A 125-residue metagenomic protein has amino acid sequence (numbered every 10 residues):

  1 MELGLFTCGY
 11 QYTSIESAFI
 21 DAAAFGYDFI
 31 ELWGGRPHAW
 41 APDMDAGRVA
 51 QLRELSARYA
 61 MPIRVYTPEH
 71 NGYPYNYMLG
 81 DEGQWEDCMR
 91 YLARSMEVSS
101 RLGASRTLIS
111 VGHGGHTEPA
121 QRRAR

Functional and structural regions predicted by a protein language model:
M1-G4, S56: N-terminal amphipathic alpha-helix/helix-capping segment at the start of soluble metabolic enzymes
L3-C8, I30-L32, M61-P68, T107-I109: Hydrophobic faces of well-ordered beta-strands that scaffold small-molecule active sites in alpha/beta enzyme cores
G9-T13, R36: Short beta->alpha connector loops
F19-F25, M44-T67, A93-G103: Acidic (Asp/Glu)-rich catalytic clusters
E31-A57, V111-E118: Glycine-rich, proline-tolerant flexible connector loops at the mouths of alpha/beta enzymes
A57-Y59, P74-R125: Active-site acidic/histidine proton-transfer and metal-coordination neighborhood in alpha/beta enzyme cores
N71: Flexible loop/hinge segments that line or gate small-molecule binding clefts
